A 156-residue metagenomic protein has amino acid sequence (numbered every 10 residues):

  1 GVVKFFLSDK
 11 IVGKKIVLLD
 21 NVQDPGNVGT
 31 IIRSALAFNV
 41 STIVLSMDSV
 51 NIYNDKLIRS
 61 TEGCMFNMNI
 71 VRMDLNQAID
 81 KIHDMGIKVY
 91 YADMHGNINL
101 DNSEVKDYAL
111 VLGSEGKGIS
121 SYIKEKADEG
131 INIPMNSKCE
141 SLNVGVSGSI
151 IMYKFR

Functional and structural regions predicted by a protein language model:
G1, L36-F38, L57-C64, E125-R156: Structured adenosyl-cofactor binding patch, chiefly the S-adenosyl-L-methionine
G1-V2, F6-H95: RNA substrate-binding interface of SAM-dependent RNA methyltransferases
V22-P25, R59, A109, S114 (+1 more regions): Short glycine- and Lys/Arg-enriched binding-loop motifs that mark or flank ligand-binding interfaces
V28-I31, M65, E115-S120, C139 (+1 more regions): Gly/Ser/Thr-rich beta-alpha loop segments that engage phosphate groups in nucleotides
T30-I31, K56-L57, N102-S103, Y122-E125 (+1 more regions): Short amphipathic alpha-helical segments
D84-K88, E104-K106, V146: Short, surface-exposed amphipathic charged segments that create phosphate/polyanion-binding patches used for binding
Y90-C139: Active-site/ligand-binding-proximal alpha/beta "capping" segment
